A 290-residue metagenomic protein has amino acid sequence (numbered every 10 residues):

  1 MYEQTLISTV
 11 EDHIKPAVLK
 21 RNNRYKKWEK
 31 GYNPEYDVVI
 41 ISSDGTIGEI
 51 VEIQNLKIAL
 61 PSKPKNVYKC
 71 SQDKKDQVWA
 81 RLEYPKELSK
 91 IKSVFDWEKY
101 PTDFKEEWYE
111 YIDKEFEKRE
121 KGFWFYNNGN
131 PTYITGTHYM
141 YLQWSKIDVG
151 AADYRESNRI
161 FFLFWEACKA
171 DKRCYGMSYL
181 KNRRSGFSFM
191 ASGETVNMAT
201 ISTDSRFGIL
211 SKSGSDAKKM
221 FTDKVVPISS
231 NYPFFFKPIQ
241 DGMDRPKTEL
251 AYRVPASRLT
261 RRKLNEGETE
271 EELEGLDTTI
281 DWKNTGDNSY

Functional and structural regions predicted by a protein language model:
M1-I58: Active-site metal-binding core of divalent-cation-utilizing nuclease and nuclease-like domains
L60-Y290: Phosphate/NTP-binding elements of NTP-utilizing enzymes
